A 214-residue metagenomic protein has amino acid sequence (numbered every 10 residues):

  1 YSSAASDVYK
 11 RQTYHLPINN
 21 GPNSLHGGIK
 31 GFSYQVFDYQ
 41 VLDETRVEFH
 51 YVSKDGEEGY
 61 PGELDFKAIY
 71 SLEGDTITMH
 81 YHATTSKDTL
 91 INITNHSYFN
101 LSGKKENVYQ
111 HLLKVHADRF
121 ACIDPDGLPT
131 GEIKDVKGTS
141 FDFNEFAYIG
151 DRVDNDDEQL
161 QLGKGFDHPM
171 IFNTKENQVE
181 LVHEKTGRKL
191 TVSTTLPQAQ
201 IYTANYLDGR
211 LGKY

Functional and structural regions predicted by a protein language model:
Y1-A5, Y9: Single conserved hydrophobic/aromatic residue that forms the stacking wall/gate of nucleotide- or nucleobase-binding
K10-Y14, V192: Short Pro-Gly-centered flexible turn/kink motifs
P17-G74: Extended, loop-rich substrate-binding clefts of extracytoplasmic carbohydrate-active enzymes
L25-F32, F37-D38, Q161-P169, T174-Y214: Acidic/His-leaning functional-site neighborhoods
V47, I77-M79, V179, A199: Hydrophobic residues embedded in beta-strands of well-ordered beta-sheets
K54-K105: Acidic, contiguous internal or C-terminal segments within carbohydrate-active enzymes that form a structured patch used
K105-E184, K189: Active-site/ligand-binding surface loops and adjacent short beta/alpha elements that line catalytic pockets across
